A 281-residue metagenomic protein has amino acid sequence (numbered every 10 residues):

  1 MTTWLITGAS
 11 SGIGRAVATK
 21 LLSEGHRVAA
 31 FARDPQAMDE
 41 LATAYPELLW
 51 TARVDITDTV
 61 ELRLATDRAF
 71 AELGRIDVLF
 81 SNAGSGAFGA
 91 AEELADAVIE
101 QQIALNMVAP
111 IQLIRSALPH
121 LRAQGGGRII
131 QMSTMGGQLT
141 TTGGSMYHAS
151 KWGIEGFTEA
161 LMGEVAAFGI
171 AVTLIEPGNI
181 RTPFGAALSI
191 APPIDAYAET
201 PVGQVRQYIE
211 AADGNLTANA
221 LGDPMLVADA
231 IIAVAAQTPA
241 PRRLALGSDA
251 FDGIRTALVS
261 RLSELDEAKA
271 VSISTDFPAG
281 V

Functional and structural regions predicted by a protein language model:
S10-S11: Conserved glycine-rich cofactor-binding loop
E24-E40: Conserved glycine-rich Rossmann-like NAD(P)H-binding loop of the short-chain dehydrogenase/reductase
V54-L64, D96: The beta1-alpha1 cofactor-binding region of Rossmann-like NAD(H)/NADP(H)-dependent oxidoreductases
A90-A91, A95-E100: Substrate-binding pocket helix/loop in short-chain dehydrogenase/reductase
I114, S150: Active-site helix of classical SDR
T134: Residue(s) in the substrate-gating loop at a strand-loop-helix junction that position the organic substrate next
A167-A240: SDR active-site lid
